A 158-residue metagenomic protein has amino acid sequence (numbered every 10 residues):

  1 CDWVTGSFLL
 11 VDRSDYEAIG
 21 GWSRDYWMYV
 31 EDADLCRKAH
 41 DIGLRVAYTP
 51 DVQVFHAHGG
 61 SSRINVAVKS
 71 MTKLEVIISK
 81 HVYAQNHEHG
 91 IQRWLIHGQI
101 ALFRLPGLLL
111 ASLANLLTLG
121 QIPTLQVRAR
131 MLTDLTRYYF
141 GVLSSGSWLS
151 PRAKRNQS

Functional and structural regions predicted by a protein language model:
D2-Q53: A short, conserved alpha-helix in the catalytic core of glycosyltransferases
G6, G21, H89, G141-S144 (+1 more regions): Generic structural signal for secondary-structure transition and capping sites
R13, W27-V30, V76, I100 (+2 more regions): Residue-level recognition of hydrophobic positions within alpha-helical transmembrane segments
S14, A18, K38, V82 (+2 more regions): Residue-level signal for well-ordered alpha-helical scaffold segments within enzymatic catalytic domains
D34-R37, G43, I91, S147 (+1 more regions): Amphipathic alpha-helical interaction segments
D41-G120, V127: Active-site-adjacent helix/loop segment of glycosyltransferases that harbors family-specific signature motifs
L119-S158: Membrane-interface aromatic/basic loop that binds lipid-linked glycans or pyrophosphate carriers, typified by
